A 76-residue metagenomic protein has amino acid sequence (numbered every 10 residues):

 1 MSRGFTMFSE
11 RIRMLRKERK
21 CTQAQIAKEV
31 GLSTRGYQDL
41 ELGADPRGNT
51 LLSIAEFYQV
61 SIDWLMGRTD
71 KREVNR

Functional and structural regions predicted by a protein language model:
M1-R3, E18, E56, M66-R76: Short, charged recognition helix plus adjacent turn of helix-turn-helix-like nucleic-acid-binding domains
E10-E29, S53: Short basic helix-loop element that most often maps to the first helix and adjoining turn of HTH DNA-binding modules
I12, I26-A27, Y37-L40, L65: Conserved hydrophobic/aromatic packing and binding residues within compact polymer-binding modules
G31, N49-W64: DNA major-groove recognition helix of helix-turn-helix/homeodomain DNA-binding modules
G31-P46: Recognition helix of helix-turn-helix/homeodomain-like DNA-binding domains that insert into the DNA major groove
